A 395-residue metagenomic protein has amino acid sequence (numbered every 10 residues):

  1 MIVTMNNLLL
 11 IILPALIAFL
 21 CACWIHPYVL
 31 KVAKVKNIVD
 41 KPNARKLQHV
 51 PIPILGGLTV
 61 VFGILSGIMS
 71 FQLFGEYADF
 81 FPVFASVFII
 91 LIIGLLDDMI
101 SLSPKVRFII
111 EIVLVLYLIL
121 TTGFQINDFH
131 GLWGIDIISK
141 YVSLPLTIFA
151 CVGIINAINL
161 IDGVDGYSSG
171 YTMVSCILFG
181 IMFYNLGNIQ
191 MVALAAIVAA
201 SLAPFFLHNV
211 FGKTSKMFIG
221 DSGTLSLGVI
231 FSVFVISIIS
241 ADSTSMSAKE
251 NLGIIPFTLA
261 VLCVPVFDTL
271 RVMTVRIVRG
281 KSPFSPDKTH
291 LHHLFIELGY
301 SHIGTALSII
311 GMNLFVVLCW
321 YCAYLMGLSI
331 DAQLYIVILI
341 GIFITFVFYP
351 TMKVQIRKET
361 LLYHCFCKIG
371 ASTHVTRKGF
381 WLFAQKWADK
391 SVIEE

Functional and structural regions predicted by a protein language model:
I2-V32, N37, V61-I89, S168-W381 (+1 more regions): Alpha-helical transmembrane segments
K41-P53, K216: Juxtamembrane helix-capping/reentrant segments at transmembrane boundaries
S66-A78, L96-L102, I119-W133, I239-D242: Transmembrane alpha-helix boundary signature
F88-I93, I110-Q125, L146-N156, T172-L178 (+1 more regions): Membrane-embedded alpha-helical core segments of multi-pass
D98, D128-I138, Y321-L328: Membrane interface segments of multi-pass transport proteins and intramembrane proteases
